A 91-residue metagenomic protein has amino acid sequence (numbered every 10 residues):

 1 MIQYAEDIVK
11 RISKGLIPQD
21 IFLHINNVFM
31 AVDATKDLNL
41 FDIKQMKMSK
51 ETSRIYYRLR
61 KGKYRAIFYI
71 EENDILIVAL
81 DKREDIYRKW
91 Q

Functional and structural regions predicted by a protein language model:
M1-K63, E71-D74, E84-Q91: Basic, Lys/Arg-enriched alpha-helical interface segments
D81: Residues forming the ATP-binding cleft of Hanks-type serine/threonine protein kinase domains
